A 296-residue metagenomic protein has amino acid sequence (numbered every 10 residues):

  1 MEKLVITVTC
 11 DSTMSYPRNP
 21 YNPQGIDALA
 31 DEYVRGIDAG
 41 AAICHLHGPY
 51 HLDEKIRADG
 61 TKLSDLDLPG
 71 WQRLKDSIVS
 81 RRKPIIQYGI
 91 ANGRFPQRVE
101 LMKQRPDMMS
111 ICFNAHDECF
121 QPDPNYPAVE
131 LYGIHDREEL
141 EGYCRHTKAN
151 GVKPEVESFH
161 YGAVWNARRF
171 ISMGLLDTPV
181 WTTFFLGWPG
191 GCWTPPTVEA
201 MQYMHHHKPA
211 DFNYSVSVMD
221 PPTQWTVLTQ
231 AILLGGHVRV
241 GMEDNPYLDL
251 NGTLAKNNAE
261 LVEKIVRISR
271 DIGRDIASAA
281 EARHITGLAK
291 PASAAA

Functional and structural regions predicted by a protein language model:
M1-Y21, F113, D117-Y126: N-terminal small/glycine-rich loop or linker at the start of catalytic domains across soluble metabolic enzymes
V8-D31, Q87-F95, V129-I134, E155 (+3 more regions): Active-site mouth loops of central-metabolism enzymes
P17, A42-W71, F185-W188, P246-L250: Glycine-rich, proline-tolerant flexible connector loops at the mouths of alpha/beta enzymes
L29, G36, H47, M109 (+4 more regions): Conserved, mostly hydrophobic/aromatic
K55-Y88, Y143-T147, M201-D211, A259-G273: Alpha-helix-loop-beta-strand connector modules within alpha/beta enzyme cores
R57-I134: Active-site beta->alpha loop and helix N-cap motifs at the rims of alpha/beta catalytic domains
M108-E243, T253-K256: Catalytic alpha/beta core domains of metabolic enzymes, predominantly
E263-A296: Mid-to-C-terminal alpha-helical segments outside catalytic/metal-binding sites
